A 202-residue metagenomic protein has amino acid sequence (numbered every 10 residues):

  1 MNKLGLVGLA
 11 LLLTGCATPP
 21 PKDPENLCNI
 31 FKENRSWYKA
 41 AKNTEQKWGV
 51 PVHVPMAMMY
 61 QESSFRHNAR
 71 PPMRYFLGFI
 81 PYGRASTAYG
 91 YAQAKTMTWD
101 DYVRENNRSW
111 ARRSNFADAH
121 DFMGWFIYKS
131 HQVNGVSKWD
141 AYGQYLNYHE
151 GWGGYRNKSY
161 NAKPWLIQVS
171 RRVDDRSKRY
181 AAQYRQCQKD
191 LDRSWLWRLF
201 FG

Functional and structural regions predicted by a protein language model:
M1-C16: Sec-dependent bacterial lipoprotein signal peptides
A17-F76, H131-N134: Export/targeting segments at the very N-terminus of extracytoplasmic proteins
A17-K39, N43-Q46, I167, R171-G202: Extracytoplasmic and endomembrane cell-envelope/extracellular-matrix remodeling and assembly machinery
N26-F31, A41-E45, P81-Y89, E105-F116 (+2 more regions): Second-shell loop/turn segments in exported
A69-D101, Y145-N147, W165: Short, surface-exposed glycine/acidic/tryptophan-bearing loops
G83-A85, W139-L191: Catalytic and substrate-binding regions of cell-wall glycan-acting enzymes that process beta-1,4-linked
Y91-G143, N147-Y155: Alpha-helical segment that forms one wall of the substrate-binding/catalytic cleft in peptidoglycan-active domains
